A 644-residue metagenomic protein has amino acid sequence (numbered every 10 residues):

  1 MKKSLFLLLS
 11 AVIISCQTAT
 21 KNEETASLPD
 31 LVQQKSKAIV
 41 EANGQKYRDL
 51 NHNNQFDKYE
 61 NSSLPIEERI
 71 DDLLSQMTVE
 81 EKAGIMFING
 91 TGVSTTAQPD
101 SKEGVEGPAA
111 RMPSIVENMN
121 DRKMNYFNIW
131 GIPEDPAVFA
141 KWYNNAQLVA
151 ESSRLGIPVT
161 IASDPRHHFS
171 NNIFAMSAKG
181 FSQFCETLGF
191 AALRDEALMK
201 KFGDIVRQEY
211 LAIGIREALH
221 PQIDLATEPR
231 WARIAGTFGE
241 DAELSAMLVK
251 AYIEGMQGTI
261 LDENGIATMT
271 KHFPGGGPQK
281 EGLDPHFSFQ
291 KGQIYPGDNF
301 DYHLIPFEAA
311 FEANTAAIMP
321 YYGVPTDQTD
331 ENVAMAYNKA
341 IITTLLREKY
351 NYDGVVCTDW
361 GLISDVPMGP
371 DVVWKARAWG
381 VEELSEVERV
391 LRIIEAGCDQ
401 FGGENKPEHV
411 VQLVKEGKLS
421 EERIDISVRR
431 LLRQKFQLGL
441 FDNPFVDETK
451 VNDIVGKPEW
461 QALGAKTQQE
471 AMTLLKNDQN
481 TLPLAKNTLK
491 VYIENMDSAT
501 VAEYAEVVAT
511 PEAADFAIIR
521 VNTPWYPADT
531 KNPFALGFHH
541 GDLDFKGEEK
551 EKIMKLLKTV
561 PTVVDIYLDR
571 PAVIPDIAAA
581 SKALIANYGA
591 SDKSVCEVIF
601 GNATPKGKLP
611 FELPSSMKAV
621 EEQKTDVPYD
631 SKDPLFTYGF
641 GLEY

Functional and structural regions predicted by a protein language model:
K2-L8: Sec-dependent signal peptide recognition, specifically the positively charged N-region followed immediately by
I13-S15: C-terminal motif of bacterial Sec signal peptides marking the signal peptidase cleavage site
Q17-G44, L50, E106, R111-M112 (+6 more regions): C-terminal non-catalytic regions of proteins with extracellular/luminal or membrane-system context
E23-P274, L304-A317, A334-K406, K415 (+5 more regions): N-terminal beta-rich core of secreted/periplasmic extracellular enzymes
F273, K280-F300: Binuclear metal-dependent hydrolase catalytic cores centered on His/Asp/Glu-rich metal-binding motifs
G275-K280, D284, V366-V373, R377-A378 (+1 more regions): Substrate-binding cleft/loops of secretory-pathway carbohydrate-active enzymes
A317-P320, V324: Surface-exposed extracellular loop regions of Gram-negative outer-membrane beta-barrel proteins
P444-G456: Flexible, acidic loop-helix segments that line cofactor/substrate-binding pockets
